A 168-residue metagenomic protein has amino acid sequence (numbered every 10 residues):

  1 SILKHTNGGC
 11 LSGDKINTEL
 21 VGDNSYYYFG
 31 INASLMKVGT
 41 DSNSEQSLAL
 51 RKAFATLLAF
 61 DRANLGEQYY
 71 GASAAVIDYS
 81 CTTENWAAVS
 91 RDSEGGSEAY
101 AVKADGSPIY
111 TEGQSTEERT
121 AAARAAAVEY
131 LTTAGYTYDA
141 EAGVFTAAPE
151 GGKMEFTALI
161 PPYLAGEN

Functional and structural regions predicted by a protein language model:
S1-L35, D61, L65-Q68: Extracellular/periplasmic solute-recognition and catalytic clefts
L3-G13, V38-G39, T137-A148: Alpha-helix termini
G30, G39-N43: A structural "hinge/loop" feature
L35-K37, L164: Residues that cap or initiate secondary-structure elements
K37-V38, R51: Residue-level signal for cytosolic alpha-helical hairpin/rod architecture
E45-N168: Append "and occasionally in soluble cytosolic enzymes with long acidic Gly/Pro-rich linkers
